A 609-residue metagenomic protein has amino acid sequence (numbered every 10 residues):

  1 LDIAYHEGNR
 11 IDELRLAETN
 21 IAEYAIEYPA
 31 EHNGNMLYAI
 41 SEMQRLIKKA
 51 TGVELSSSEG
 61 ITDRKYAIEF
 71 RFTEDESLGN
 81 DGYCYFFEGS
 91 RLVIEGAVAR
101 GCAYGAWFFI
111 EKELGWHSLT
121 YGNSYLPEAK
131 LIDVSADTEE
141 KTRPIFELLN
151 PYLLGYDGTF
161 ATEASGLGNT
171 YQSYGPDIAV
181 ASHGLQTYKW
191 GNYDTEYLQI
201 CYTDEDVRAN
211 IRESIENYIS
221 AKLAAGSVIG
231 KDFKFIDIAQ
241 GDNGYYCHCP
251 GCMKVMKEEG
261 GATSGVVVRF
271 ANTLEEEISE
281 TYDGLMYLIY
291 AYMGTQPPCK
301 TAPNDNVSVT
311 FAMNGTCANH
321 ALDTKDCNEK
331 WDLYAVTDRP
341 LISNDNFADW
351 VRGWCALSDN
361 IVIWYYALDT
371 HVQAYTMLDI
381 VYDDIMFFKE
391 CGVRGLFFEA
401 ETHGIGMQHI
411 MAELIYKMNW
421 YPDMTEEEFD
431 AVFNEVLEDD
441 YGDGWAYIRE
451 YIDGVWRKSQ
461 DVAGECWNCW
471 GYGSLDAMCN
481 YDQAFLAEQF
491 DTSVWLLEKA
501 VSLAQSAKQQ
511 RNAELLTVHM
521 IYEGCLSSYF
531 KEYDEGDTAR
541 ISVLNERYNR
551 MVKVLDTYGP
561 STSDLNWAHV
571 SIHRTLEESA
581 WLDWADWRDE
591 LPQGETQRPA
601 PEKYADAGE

Functional and structural regions predicted by a protein language model:
L1-F86, A129-T138: Acidic, contiguous N-terminal accessory segments
A22, R64-A67, S90, K231-K234 (+4 more regions): Loop/turn elements at helix/coil->beta-strand transitions in domains of secreted/extracellular proteins
G34, Y38-E42, L46, A50 (+2 more regions): Feature activates predominantly on carbohydrate-active enzymes
I47, G244-Y287, T295-Q296, K300-V307 (+5 more regions): Active-site neighborhood of glycoside hydrolase catalytic domains
G60, K65, G392, M418-E609: Catalytic domains of carbohydrate-active enzymes that cleave complex glycans
Y197, N243-Y245, A312-V336, L368-T370: Conserved radical SAM core fold
T203-A209, N217, K330-A446, R457: Structured mid-domain segments that build the active-site/substrate or prosthetic-cofactor binding neighborhood
L288-A321, V372-I380, I405-E413, Y522: Substrate-binding cleft/loops of secretory-pathway carbohydrate-active enzymes
